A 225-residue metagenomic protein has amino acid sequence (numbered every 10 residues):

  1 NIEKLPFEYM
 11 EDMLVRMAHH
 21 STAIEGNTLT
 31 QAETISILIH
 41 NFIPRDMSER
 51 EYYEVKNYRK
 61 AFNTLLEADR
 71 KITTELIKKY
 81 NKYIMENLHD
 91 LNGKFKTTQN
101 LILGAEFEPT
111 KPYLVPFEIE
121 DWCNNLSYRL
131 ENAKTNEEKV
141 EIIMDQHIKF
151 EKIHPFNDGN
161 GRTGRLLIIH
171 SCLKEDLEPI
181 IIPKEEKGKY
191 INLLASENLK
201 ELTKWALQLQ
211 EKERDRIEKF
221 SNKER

Functional and structural regions predicted by a protein language model:
N1-D158, R162-R225: FIC/Doc superfamily catalytic core
